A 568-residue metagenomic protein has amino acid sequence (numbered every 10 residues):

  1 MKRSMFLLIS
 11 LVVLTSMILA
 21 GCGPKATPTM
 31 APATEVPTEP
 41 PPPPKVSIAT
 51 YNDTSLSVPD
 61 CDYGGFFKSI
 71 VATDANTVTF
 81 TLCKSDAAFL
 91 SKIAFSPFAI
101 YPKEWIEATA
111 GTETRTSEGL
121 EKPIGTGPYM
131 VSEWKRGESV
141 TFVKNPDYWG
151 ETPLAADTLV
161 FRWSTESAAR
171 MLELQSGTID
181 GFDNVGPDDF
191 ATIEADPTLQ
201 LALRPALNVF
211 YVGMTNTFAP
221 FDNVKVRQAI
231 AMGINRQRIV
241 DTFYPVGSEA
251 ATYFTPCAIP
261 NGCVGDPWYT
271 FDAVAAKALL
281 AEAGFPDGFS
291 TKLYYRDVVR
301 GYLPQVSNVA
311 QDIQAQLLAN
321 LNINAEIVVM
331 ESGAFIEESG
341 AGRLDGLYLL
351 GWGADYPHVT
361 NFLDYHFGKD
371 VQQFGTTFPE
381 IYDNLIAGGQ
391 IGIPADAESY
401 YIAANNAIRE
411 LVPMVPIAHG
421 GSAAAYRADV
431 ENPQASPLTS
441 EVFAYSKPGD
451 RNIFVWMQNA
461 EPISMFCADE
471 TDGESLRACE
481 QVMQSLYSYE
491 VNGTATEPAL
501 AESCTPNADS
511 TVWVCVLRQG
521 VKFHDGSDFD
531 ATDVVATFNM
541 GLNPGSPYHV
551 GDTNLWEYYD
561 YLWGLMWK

Functional and structural regions predicted by a protein language model:
S16-G21: C-terminal motif of bacterial Sec signal peptides marking the signal peptidase cleavage site
G23-K25: Bacterial signal peptide processing site
P40-I106, S546-K568: Surface-exposed binding/hinge segments that line and control ligand-binding clefts or catalytic entry sites
K84, V143-D147, A206-A229, G233 (+4 more regions): A bilobed periplasmic-binding-protein/Venus flytrap-type ligand-binding module shared by bacterial periplasmic
A87, K135, S139, G233-G262 (+4 more regions): Detector for C-terminal structural segments
S117-L120, P146-T192, R518, F538-M540: Ligand-site clamp/hinge motif
K122-G125, M457-A508, N539: N-terminal lobe/hinge region of extracytoplasmic solute-binding protein
Y129, E249-E282, V298-N308, F443: Structural transition elements
